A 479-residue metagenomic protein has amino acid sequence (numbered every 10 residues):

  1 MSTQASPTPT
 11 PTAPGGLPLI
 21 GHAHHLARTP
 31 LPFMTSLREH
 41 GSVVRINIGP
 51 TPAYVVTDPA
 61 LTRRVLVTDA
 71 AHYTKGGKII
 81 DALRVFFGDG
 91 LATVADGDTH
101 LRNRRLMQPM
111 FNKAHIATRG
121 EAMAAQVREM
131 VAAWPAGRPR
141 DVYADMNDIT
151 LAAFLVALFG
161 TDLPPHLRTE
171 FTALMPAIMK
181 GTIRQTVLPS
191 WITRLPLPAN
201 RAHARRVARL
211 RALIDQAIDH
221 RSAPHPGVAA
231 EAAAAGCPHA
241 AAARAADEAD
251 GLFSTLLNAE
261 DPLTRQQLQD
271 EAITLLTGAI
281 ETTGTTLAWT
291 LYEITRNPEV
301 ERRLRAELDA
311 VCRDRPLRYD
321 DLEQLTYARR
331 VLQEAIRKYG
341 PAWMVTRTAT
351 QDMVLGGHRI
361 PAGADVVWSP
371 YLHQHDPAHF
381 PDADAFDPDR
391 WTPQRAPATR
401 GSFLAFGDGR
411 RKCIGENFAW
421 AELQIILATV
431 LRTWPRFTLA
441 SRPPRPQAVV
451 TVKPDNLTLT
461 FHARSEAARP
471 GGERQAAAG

Functional and structural regions predicted by a protein language model:
S2-D89, A95-D98, R102, A117 (+8 more regions): N-terminal membrane-proximal hinge/A-helix region immediately C-terminal to the signal-anchor transmembrane segment
S2-T8, T74-R84, T99-H100, H115-T285 (+1 more regions): Cytochrome P450 heme-thiolate monooxygenase catalytic core
Q4-P7, P11, V127, A173-P176 (+3 more regions): Cytochrome P450 proximal C-terminal region
P9-G16, G120, A124, A173 (+11 more regions): Cytochrome P450 I-helix active-site segment
D58, A279, G363: Short, conserved phosphate/pyrophosphate- and ester-handling motifs at nucleotide-, phospho-/glycolipid
T150, T282-E307, N417-W434: Cytochrome P450 catalytic-core helices
W368-R395: Conserved cytochrome P450 K-helix/beta-meander segment immediately N-terminal to the heme-binding cysteine loop
